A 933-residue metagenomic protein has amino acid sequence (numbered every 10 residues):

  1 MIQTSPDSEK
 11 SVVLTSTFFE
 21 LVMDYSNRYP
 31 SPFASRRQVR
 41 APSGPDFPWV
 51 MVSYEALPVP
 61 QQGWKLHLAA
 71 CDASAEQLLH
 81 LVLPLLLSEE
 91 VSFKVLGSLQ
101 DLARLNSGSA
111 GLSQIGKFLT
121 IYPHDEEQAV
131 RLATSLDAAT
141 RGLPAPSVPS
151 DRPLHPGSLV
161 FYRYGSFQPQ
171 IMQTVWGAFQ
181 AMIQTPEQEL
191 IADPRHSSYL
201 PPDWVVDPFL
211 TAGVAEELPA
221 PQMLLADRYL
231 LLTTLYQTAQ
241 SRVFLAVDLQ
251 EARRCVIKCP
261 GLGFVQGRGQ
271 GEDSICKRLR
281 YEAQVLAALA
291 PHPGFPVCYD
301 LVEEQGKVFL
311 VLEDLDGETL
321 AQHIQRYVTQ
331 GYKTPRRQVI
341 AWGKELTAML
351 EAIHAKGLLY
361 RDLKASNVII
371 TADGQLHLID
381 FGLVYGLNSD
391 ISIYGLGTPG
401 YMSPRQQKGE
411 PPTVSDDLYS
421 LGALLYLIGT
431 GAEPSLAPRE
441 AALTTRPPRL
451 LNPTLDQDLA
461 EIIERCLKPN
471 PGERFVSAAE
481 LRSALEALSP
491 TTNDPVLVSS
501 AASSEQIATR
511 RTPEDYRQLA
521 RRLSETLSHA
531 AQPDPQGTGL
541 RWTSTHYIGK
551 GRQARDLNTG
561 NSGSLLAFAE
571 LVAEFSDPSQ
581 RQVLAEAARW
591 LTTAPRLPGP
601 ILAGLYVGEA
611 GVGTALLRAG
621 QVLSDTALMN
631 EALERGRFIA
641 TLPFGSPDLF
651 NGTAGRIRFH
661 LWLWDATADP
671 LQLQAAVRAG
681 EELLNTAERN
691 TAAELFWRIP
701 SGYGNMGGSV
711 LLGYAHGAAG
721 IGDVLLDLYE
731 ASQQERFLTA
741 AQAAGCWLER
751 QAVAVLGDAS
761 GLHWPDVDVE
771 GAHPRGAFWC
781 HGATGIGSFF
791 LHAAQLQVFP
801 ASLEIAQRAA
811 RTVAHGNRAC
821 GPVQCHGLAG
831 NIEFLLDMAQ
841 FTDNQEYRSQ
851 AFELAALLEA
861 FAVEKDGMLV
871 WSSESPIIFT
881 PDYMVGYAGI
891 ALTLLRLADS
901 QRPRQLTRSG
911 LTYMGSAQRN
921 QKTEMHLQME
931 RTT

Functional and structural regions predicted by a protein language model:
K65-H67, L245, L249-L279: ATP-binding glycine-rich loop module of kinase domains
A290-D300: Conserved HxN/HPN-centered segment at the entrance to the catalytic loop of eukaryotic protein kinase-like domains
Q305-T319, H323: Conserved short submotifs of the Hanks-type protein kinase catalytic core that shape the nucleotide-binding pocket
W342-G343: Activation segment signature within eukaryotic-like protein kinase domains
H354-A365, I370: Catalytic-loop of the protein kinase fold
S392-R405: Conserved activation segment of eukaryotic-like protein kinases, specifically the C-terminal portion of the activation
